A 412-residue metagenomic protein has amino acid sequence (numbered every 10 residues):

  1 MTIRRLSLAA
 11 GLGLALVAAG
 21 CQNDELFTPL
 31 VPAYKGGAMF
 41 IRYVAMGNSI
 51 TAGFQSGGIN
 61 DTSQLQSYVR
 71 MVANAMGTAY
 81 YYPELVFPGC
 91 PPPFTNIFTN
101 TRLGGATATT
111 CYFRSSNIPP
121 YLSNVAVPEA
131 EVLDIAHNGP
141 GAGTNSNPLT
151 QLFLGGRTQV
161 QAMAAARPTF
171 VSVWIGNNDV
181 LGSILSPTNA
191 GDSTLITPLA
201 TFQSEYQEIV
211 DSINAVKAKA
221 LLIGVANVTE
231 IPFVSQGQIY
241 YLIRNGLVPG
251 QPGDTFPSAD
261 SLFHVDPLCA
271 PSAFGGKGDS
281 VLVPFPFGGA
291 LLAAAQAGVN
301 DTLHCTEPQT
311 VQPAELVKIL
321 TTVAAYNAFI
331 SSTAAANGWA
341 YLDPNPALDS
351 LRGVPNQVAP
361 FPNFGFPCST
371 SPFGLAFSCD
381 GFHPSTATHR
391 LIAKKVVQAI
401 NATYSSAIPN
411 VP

Functional and structural regions predicted by a protein language model:
M1-A19: Sec-dependent bacterial lipoprotein signal peptides
V17-I41, T403-P412: Bacterial Sec-dependent N-terminal signal peptides
M39-R42, Y80, A166-S172, A215-L221 (+1 more regions): Loop/turn elements at helix/coil->beta-strand transitions in domains of secreted/extracellular proteins
I41-G57: Catalytic nucleophile-elbow at a beta strand-turn-alpha helix junction centered on a G-D-S/GDSL motif, marking
Y43, Y68-V72, G365-P412: Histidine-centered active-site loop/cap adjacent to the catalytic His in serine esterases/O-acetyl transfer systems
M46-S49, V173-N178, L185-S186, I223-N227 (+2 more regions): Active-site-proximal beta-strand/loop segments in catalytic clefts of secreted hydrolases
I59-E208, T229, V234: Conserved SGNH/GDSL esterase-like catalytic core that processes O-acyl groups on lipids and polysaccharides
S235-T321, A325-F382: Mobile gating loops/cap/lid regions near enzyme active sites that modulate substrate access
